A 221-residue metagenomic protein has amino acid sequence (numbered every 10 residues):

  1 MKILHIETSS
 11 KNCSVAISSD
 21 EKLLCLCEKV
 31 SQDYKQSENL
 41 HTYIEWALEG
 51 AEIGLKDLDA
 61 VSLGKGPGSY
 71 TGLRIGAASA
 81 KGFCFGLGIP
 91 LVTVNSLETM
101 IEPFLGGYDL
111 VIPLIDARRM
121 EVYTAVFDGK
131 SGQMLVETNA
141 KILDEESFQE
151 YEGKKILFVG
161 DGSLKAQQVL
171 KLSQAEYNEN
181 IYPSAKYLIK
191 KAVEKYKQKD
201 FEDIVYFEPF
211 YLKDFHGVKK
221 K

Functional and structural regions predicted by a protein language model:
M1-K65: N-terminal beta-alpha supersecondary unit
K22, Q32, P90-P183, Y211 (+1 more regions): Surface "functional belts" at beta-alpha junctions
S31-N39, Y70, R74, A78 (+2 more regions): Residues at secondary-structure transition points
A47-A51, G86, F104, A185-Y196: Stable alpha-helical structural segments in soluble proteins, enriched in small hydrophobic residues
A51-K56, G107, Y151-K154, Y196: Glycine-rich phosphate-binding loop signature in dinucleotide/nucleotide-binding domains
S62-S96: DPxDG-like acidic metal-binding loop motif
N178-K221: Acyltransferase
